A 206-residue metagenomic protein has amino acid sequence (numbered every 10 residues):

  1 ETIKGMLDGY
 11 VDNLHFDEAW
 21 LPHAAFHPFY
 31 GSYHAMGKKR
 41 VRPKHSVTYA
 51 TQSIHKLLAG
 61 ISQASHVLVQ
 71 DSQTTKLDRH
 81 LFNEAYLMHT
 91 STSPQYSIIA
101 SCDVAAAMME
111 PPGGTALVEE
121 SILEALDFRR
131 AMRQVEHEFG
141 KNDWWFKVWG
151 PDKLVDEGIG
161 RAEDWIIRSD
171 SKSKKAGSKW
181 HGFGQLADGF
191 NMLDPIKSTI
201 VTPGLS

Functional and structural regions predicted by a protein language model:
E1-H137, G150, L154-G158: Conserved PLP-enzyme active-site core in the AAT-like
I122-S206: Conserved C-terminal alpha-helix-loop-beta "cap" of PLP-dependent enzymes that closes/shapes the active-site mouth
